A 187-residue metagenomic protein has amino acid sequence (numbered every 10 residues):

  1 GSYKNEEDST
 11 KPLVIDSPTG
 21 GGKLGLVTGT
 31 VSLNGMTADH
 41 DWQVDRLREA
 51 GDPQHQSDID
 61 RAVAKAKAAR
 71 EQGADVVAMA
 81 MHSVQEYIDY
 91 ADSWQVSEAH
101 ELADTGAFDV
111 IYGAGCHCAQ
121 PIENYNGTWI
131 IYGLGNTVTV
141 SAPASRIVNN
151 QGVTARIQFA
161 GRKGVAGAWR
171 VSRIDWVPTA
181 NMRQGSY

Functional and structural regions predicted by a protein language model:
G1-Y187: Acidic, metal/ion-coordinating pockets
